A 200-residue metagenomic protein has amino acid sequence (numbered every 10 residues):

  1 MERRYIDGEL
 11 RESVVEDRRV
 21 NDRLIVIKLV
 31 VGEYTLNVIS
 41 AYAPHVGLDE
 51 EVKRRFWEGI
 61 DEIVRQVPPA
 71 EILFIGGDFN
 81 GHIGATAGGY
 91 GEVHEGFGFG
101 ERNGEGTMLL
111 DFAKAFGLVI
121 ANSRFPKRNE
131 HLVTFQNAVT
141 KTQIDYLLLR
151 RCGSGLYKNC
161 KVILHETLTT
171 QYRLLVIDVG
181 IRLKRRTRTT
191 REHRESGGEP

Functional and structural regions predicted by a protein language model:
M1-P200: A shared catalytic/ligand-binding motif for oxyanion handling
